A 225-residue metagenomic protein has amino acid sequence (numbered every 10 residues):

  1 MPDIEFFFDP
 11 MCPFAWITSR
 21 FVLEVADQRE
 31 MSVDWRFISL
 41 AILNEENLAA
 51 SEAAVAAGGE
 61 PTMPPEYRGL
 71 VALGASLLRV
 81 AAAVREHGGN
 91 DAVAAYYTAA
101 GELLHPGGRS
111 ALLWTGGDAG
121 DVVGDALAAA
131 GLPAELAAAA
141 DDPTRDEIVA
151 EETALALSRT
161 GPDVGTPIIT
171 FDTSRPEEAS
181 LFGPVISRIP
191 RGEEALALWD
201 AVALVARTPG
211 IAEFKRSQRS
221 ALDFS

Functional and structural regions predicted by a protein language model:
M1, E30-S32, E178: A generic structural signal for alpha->beta connector loops
M1-V22: Local sequence-structure signature of Cys/Sec-based thiol-disulfide redox active-site neighborhoods
P10, R68, A72, P190: Conserved aromatic-histidine-acidic binding/catalytic patches
P13, R68, T144: Short, surface-exposed alpha-helical recognition segments that flank or form part of ligand/macromolecule-binding
W16-G116, V123, A201, E213 (+1 more regions): Structural alpha/beta surface segment adjacent to cysteine/selenocysteine redox centers across thiol/disulfide enzymes
F21-V25, S110-S225: C-terminal cap of thioredoxin/glutaredoxin-like
